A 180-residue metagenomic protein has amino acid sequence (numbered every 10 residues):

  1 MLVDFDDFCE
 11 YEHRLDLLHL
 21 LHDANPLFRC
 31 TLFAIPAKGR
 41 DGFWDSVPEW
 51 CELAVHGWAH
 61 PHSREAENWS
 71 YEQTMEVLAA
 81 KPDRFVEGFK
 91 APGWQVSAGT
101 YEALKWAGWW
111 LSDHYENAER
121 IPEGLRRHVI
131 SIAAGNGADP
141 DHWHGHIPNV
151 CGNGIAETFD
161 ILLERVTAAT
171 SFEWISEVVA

Functional and structural regions predicted by a protein language model:
M1-L20, L27-R29, E173-V179: Boundary/entry segment of secreted carbohydrate-active catalytic domains
D6-F8, I35-A37, W58-H60, W94 (+4 more regions): Active-site beta-loop-alpha junctions enriched in small/polar residues
H13-L21, N68-L78, G154-R165: Well-ordered, non-membrane alpha-helical segments in soluble/globular domains
H19-N25, D41-W50, I161-V166: Catalytic-core regions built around general acid/base machinery
N25, K38, N149-A180: C-terminal domain-boundary segment and adjacent tail
L27-E102, W106, D141-I147: Metal-dependent polysaccharide deacetylase catalytic core of the NodB/CE4 family, i.e., the active-site-bearing domain
E102-N136, T170-V178: His/Asp/Glu-enriched short active-site or ligand-binding loop at hydrolase and phosphoryl-transfer sites
I121-T158: A conserved mid-domain beta-alpha-beta active-site/ligand-binding segment of alpha/beta enzyme cores
